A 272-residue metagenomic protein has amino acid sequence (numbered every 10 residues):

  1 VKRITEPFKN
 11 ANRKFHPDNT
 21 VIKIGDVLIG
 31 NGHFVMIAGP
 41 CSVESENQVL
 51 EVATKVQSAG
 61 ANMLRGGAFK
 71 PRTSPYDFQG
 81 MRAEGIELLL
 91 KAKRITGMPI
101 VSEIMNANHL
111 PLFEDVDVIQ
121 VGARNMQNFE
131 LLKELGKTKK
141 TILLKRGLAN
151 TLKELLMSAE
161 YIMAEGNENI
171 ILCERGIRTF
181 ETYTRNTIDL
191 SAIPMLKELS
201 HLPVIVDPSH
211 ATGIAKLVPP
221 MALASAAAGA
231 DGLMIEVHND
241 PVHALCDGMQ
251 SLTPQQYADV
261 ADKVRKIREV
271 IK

Functional and structural regions predicted by a protein language model:
V1-M36: Non-catalytic terminal accessory/regulatory regions of metabolic enzymes
I24, T138-V237: Catalytic alpha/beta core domains of metabolic enzymes, predominantly
F34-E51, P75-Q79, P99-E103, G122-R124 (+2 more regions): Active-site mouth loops of central-metabolism enzymes
V35-P40, N62-G66, I100-S102, I119-V121 (+4 more regions): Hydrophobic faces of well-ordered beta-strands that scaffold small-molecule active sites in alpha/beta enzyme cores
A38, E44, A53-N62, M81-P99: Long, contiguous binding/interaction regions
R65-A83, H238-M249: Glycine-rich, proline-tolerant flexible connector loops at the mouths of alpha/beta enzymes
F78-S102, E134-T141, L190-I205, Q250-K272: Alpha-helix-loop-beta-strand connector modules within alpha/beta enzyme cores
M81, G97-N108, D117-L132, K140-L152 (+2 more regions): Catalytic beta/alpha-barrel core
